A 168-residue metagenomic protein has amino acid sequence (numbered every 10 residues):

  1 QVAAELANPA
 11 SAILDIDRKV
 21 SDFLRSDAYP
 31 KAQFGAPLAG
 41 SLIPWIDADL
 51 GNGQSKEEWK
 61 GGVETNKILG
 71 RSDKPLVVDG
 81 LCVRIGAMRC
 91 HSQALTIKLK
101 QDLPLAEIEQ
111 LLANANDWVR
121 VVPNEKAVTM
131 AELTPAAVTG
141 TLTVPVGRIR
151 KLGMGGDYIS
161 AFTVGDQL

Functional and structural regions predicted by a protein language model:
Q1-L111: Active-site-lining helix/loop region of Rossmann-like oxidoreductase modules
L76-L168: C-terminal active-site/capping subdomain that shapes the small-molecule cofactor and substrate pocket of enzyme
